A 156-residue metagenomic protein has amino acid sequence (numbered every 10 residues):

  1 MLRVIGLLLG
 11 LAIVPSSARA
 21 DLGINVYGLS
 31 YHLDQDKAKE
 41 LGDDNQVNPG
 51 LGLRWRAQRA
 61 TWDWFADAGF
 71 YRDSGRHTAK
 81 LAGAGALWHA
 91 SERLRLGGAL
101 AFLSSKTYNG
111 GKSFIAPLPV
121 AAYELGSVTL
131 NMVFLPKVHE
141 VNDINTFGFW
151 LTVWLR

Functional and structural regions predicted by a protein language model:
M1-L22: Cleavable N-terminal export/targeting peptides
A20-D67, H77, L87: N-terminal secretory signal peptides
N25-L29, D67-G69, G97-A101, N131-L135 (+1 more regions): Transmembrane beta-strands of outer-membrane beta-barrel proteins
G28-H32, D143-R156: Outer-membrane beta-barrel "beta-signal"
D43-N45, A60, F70-L81, A90 (+2 more regions): Solvent-exposed loop/turn segments connecting transmembrane beta-strands in outer-membrane beta-barrel proteins
L51-A57, A68, A82-W88, G98 (+2 more regions): Residues on the lipid-exposed face of transmembrane beta-strands in outer-membrane beta-barrel proteins
R59-F65, E92-L96, Y123-M132: Repeated loop/turn-to-beta-strand initiation elements of outer-membrane beta-barrel proteins
G98-E124: Acidic, glycine-rich flexible loop segments
